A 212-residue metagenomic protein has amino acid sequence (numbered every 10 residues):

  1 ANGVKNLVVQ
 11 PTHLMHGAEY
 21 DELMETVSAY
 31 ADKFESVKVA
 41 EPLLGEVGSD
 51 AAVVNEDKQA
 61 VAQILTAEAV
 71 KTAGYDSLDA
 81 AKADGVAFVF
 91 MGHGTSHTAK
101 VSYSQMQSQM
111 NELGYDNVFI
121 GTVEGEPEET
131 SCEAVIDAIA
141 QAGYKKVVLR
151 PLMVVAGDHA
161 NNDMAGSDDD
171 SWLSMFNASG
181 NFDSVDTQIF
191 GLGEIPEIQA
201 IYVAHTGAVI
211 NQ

Functional and structural regions predicted by a protein language model:
A1-Q212: Extended amphipathic ligand-handling, pore-lining, and cofactor/metal-binding catalytic surfaces
